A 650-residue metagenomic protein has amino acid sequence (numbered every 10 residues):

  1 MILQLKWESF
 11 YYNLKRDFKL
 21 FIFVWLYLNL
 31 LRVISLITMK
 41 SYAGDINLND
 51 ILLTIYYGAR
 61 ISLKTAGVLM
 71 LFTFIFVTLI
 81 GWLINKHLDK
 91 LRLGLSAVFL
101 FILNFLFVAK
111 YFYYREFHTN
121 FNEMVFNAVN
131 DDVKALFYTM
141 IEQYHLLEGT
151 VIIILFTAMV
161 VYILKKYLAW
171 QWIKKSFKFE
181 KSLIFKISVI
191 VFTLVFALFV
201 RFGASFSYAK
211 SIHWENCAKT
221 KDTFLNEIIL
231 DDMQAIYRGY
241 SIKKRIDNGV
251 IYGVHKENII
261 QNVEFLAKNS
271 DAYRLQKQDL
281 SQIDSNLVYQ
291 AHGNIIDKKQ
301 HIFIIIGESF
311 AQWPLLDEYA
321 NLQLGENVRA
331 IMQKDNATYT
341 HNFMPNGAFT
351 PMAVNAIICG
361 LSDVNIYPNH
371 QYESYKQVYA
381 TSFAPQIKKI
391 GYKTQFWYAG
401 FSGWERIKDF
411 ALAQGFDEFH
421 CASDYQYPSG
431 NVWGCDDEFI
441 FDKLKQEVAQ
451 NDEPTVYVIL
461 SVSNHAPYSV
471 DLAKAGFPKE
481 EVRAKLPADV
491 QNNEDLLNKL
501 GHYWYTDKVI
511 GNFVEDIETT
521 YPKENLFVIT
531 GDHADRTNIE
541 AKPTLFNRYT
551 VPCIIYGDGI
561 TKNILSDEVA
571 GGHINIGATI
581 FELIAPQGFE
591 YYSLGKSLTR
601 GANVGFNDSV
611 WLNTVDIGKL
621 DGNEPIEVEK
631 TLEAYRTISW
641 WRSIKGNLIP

Functional and structural regions predicted by a protein language model:
I2-V250: Transmembrane and membrane-interface helices of multi-pass, inner-membrane envelope-modifying transferases
L3, W7, Y11, Y252-I259 (+2 more regions): Intrinsic-disorder-associated interaction segments
E8, Y12, N49-D50, D131-A135 (+11 more regions): Generic alpha-helical secondary structure signal
G58, S62, T139, Y162 (+7 more regions): Residues that form generic nucleotide/phosphate-binding pockets
L91, N248-N258, H370-Y375, L594-K596: Short alpha-helical "patches" and their helix-cap loops
T139-E142, G149-S207, A267, Y273 (+8 more regions): Extended hydrophobic/aromatic-rich secondary-structure runs
K221-L225, I229-Q290, K298, K334 (+1 more regions): The feature marks either
S270-P650: Solvent-exposed soluble domains appended to multi-pass membrane proteins
